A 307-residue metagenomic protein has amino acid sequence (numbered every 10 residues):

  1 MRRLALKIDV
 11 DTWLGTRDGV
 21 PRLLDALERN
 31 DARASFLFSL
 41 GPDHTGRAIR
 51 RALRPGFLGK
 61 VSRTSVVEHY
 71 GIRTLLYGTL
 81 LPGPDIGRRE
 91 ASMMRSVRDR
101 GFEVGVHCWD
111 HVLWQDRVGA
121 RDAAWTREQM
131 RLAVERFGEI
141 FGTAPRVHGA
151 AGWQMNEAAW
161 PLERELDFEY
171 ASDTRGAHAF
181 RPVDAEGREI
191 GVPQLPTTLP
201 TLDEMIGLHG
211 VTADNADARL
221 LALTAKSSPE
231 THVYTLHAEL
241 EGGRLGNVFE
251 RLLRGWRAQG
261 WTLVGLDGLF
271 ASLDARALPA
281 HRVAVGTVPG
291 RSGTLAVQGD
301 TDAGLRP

Functional and structural regions predicted by a protein language model:
M1-V147, G152-P193, A213-Y234, G242-P307: Catalytic alpha-helical scaffold of carbohydrate-active enzymes acting on polysaccharides/glycoconjugates
Q194-V211: Positively charged, amphipathic and often flexible ligand-engagement surfaces
H237: C-terminal active-site rim and adjoining tail of enzyme catalytic domains
